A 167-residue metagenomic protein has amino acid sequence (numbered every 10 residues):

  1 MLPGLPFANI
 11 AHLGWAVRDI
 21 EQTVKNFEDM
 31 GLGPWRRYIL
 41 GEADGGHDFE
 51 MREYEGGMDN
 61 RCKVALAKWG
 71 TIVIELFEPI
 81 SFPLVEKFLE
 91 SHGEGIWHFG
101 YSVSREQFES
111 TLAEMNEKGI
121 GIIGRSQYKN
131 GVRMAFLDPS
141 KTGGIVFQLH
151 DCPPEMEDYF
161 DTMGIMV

Functional and structural regions predicted by a protein language model:
M1-E53: Long, hydrophobic N-terminal alpha-helical segment
M1-L5, E86-H92: Short, flexible, solvent-exposed loop/turn segments with mixed acidic/basic and small polar residues
M1-P3, W15, E75, E109-V167: Vicinal oxygen chelate
I10-R18, A65-I72, F88-Q107: Vicinal oxygen chelate
E21-A43, L89-E94, S104-I123, Q127-Y128 (+1 more regions): Extended intrinsically disordered, low-complexity coil regions enriched in Ser, Thr, Gly, Ala and often Pro
N26-F27, E75-F77, H98-G100: Short acidic/polar alpha-helix capping motifs at helix-coil junctions
P34-F88, V132-P154: Conserved short beta-strand elements that form part of the metal-binding/catalytic scaffold of enzyme active sites
